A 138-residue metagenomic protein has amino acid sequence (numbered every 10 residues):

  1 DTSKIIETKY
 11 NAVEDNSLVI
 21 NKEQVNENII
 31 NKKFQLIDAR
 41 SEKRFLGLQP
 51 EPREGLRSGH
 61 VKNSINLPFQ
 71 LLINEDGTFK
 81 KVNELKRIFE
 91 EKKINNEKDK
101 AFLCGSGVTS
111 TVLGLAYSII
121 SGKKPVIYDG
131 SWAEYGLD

Functional and structural regions predicted by a protein language model:
D1-Q35, A39-D138: Rhodanese-like catalytic fold shared by cysteine-dependent sulfurtransferases and DSP/PTP-type phosphatases
